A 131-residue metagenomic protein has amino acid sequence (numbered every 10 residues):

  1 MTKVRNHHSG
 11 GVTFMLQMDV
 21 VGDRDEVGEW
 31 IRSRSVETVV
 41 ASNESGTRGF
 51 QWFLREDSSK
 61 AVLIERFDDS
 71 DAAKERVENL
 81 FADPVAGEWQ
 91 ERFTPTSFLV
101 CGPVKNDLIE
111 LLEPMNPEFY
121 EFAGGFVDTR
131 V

Functional and structural regions predicted by a protein language model:
M1-A61, D68-N79, E91-V131: Short S/T/G/P-rich N-terminal loop/turn motif that feeds into the first structured element of a domain
F81-E88: A short, acidic, amphipathic alpha-helical segment used as a generic capping/interface helix at domain edges
